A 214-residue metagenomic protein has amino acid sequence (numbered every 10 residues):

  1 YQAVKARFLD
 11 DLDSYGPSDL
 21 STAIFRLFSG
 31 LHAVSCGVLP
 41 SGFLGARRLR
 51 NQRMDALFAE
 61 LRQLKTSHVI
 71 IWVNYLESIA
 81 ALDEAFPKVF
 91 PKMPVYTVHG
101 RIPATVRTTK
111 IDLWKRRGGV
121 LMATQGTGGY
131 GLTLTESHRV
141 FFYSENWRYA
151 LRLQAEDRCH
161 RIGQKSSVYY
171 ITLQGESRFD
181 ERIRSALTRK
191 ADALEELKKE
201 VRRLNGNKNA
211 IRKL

Functional and structural regions predicted by a protein language model:
Y1-S67, R184-S185, K190-L214: Interdomain linker/hinge connecting the two RecA-like lobes of the SF2 helicase core
H68-W72, A80-D83, P87-G128: Conserved helicase ATPase core of P-loop NTP-dependent helicases/translocases
W72, A123-T124, F142-S144, T172-Q174: Conserved beta-strand segments of the P-loop GTPase G domain that flank and frequently precede/overlap
S78-A85, L151, R182: Phosphate- and divalent-cation-binding pockets in alpha/beta enzyme and binding domains that engage nucleotide-derived
H99-P103, S144-Y149: Short, acidic/turn-prone active-site loops that include or flank metal/cofactor- and phosphate-binding residues
L121, V140-F141, C159: Short, well-ordered beta-strand core segments
L132-E145, V168-T172: A short beta-strand element within the Helicase C-terminal
W147-L214: A conserved SF2-helicase RecA2
